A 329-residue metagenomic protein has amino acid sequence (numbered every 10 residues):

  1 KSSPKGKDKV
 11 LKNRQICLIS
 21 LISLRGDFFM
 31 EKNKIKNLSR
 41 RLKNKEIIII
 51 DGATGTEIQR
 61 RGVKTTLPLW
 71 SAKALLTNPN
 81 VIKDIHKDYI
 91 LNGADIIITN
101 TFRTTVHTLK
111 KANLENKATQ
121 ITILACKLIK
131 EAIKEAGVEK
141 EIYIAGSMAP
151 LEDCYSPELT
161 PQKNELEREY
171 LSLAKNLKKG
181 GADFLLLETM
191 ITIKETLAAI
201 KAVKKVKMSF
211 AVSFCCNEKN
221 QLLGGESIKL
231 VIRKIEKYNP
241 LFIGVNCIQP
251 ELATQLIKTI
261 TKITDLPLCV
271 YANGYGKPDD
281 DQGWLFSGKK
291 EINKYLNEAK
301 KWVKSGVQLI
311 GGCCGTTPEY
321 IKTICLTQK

Functional and structural regions predicted by a protein language model:
S2-K5, K178: Residue-level detector of transmembrane insertion/anchoring sites
S2-S3, S20-S23: Serine residues within intrinsically disordered or low-complexity segments
M30-K329: Domain-level signal for soluble alpha/beta catalytic cores
